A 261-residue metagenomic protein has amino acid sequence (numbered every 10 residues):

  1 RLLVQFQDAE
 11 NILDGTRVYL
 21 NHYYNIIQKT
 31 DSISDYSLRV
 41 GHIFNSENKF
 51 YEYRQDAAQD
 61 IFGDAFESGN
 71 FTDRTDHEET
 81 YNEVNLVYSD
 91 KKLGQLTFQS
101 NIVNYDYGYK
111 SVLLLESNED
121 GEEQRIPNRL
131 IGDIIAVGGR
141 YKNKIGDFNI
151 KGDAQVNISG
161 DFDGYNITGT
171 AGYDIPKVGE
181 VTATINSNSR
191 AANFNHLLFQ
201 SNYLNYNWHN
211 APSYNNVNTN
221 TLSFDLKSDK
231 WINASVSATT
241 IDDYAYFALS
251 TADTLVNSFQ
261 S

Functional and structural regions predicted by a protein language model:
R1-Y19: Acidic/polar loop-and-plug regions of large Gram-negative outer-membrane beta-barrel proteins
Q5, E67-G69: Hydrophobic alpha-helical segments with strong N-terminal bias
D14-R54, G69-S261: Exposed, low-structure sequence patches enriched in small/polar residues
D56-A65: Solvent-exposed, glycine/polar-rich loop segments of beta-barrel outer-membrane systems
